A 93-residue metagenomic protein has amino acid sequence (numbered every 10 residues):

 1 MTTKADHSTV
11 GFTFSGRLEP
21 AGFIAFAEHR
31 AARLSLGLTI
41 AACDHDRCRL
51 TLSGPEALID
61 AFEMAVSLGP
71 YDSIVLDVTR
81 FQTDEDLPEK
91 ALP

Functional and structural regions predicted by a protein language model:
M1-P93: Intrinsically disordered, low-complexity, mixed-charge
